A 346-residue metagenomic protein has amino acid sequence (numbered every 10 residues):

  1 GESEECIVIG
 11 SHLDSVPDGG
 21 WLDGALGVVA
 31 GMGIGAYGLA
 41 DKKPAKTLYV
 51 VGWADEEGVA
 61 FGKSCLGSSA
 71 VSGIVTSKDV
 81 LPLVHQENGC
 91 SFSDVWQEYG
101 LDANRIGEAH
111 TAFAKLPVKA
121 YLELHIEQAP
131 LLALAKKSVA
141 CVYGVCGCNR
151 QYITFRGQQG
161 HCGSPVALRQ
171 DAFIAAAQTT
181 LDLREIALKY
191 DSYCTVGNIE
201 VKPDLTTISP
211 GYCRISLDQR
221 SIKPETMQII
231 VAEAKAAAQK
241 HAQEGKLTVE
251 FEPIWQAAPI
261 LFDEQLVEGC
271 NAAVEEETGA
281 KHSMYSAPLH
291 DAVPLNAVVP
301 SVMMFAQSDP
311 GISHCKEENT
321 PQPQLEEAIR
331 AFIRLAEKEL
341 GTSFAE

Functional and structural regions predicted by a protein language model:
G1-G20, G38: Acidic/His- and Gly-rich active-site-bordering loop/insert found across diverse amide/peptide-bond hydrolases
G10-S11, G211, K281-R334, E339: Zn-dependent metallopeptidase/amidohydrolase metal-coordination segment
L13-V16, T47-V59, Q128, Q159 (+3 more regions): Acidic, glycine-rich active-site loops and adjacent beta-strand->loop/helix elements that engage anionic groups
P44, I106-H110, R184-N198, H241-E252 (+2 more regions): Flexible, glycine/charged-enriched surface loops at secondary-structure junctions
D55-E56, A60-E225: Midchain, well-structured core segments that form catalytic/ion-binding scaffolds
K78, R220-K223, I254-Q256, G311-Q322: Short beta-alpha connecting loops at secondary-structure transitions that line or flank enzyme active sites
Y143, H161, P165-K189, A236 (+1 more regions): His/Asp/Glu-rich mid-to-C-terminal helical/loop segments that flank catalytic regions of hydrolases
G197-L205, S216-K223, T248-V267, A287 (+1 more regions): A short beta-alpha structural unit
